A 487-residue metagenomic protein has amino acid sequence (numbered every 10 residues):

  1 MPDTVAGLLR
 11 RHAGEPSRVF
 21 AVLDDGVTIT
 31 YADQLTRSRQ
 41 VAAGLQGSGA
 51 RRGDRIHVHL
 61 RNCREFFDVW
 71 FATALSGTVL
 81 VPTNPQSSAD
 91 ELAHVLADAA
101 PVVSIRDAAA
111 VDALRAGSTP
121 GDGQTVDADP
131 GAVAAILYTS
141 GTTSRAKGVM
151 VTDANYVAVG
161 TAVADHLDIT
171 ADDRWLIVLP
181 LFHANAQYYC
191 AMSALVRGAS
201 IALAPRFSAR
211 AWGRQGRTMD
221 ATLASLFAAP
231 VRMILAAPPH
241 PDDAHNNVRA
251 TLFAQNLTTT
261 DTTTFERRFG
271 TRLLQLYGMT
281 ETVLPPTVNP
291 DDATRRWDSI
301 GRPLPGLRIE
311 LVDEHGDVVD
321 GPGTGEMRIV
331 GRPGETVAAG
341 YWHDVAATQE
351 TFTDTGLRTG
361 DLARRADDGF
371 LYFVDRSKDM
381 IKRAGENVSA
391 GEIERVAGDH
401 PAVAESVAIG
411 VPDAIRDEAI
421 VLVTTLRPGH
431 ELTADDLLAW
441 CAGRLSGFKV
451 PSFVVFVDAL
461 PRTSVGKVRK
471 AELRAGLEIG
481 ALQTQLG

Functional and structural regions predicted by a protein language model:
S17, G121-Y138, S144-R145, D168-R174: Conserved pre-ATP/AMP-binding loop-to-beta segment of ANL
V19-C63, F67-W70, S88-A93, R115 (+1 more regions): Conserved AMP-binding/adenylate-forming core of the ANL superfamily
T30-A32, A134-A158, N289-P290: Conserved AMP-binding A3 loop
L35-A43, P130, V149-T170, V178-L179 (+3 more regions): Conserved structural elements of the adenylate-forming
G77, V157-R174, F182-L223, A237: Conserved AMP-binding/adenylation subdomain of ANL enzymes
S87, I329, P333-G334, A339-G340 (+4 more regions): AMP-binding/adenylate-forming catalytic core of the ANL superfamily
T218-L226, L235-R295, R308, H315-V318: Gly/Ser/Thr-rich phosphate-binding loop
S446-K467, G487: AMP-binding/adenylate-forming catalytic domain of the ANL superfamily
